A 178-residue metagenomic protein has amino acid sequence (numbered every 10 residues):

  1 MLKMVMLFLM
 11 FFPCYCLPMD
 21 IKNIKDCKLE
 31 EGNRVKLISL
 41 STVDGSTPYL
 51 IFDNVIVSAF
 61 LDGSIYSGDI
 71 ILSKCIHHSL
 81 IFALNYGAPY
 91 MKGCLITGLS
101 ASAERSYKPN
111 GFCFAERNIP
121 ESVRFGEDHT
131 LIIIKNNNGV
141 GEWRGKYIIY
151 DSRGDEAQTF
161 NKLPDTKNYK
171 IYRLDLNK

Functional and structural regions predicted by a protein language model:
L2-F8: Sec-dependent signal peptide recognition, specifically the positively charged N-region followed immediately by
V5, L17-T42, I119-K178: Acidic, small-residue rich beta-repeat scaffolds with periodic aromatic anchors
F11-C14: N-terminal signal peptide c-region/cleavage motif recognized by signal peptidases
S41-C75: N-terminal, post-signal-peptide region of Sec/Tat-exported proteins
G45-Y49, A88-I96, G139-D151: Structural motif
L61-S67, K108-N118, K162-K167: Short coil/turn segments at the loop-to-beta-strand junctions that recur within blades of beta-propeller repeat folds
C75-N85, L95, E127-K135: Acidic/hydrophobic-patterned starts of short beta strands in beta-sheet-rich repeat architectures
C94-A115: Extracellular C-terminal loop/segment signatures of secreted glycoproteins
